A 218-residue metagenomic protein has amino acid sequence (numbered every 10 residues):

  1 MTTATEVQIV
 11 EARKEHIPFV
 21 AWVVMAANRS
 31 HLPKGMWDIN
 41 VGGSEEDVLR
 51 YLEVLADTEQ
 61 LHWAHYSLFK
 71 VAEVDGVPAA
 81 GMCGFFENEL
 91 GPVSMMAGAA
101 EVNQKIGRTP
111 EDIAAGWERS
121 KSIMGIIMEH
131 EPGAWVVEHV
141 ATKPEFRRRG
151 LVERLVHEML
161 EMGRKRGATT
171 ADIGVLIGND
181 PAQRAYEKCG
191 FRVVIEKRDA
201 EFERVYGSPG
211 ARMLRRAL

Functional and structural regions predicted by a protein language model:
Q8-W22, R29-G35, E87: A short beta-loop-alpha structural element at the N-terminal edge of CoA-dependent acyl/N-acetyltransferase catalytic
S30-A56, G98, V102-E111: Conserved GNAT-fold acetyl-CoA-binding loop/helix
G42-F69, E73-V74, K121-I127: Active-site rim helix/loop that mediates acceptor-substrate recognition in acyltransferases
V71, V77-F85, V136, A141: Conserved beta-strand in the GNAT
N88-A134: Conserved acyl-donor/pantetheine-binding loop and adjacent beta-alpha core of acyl/acetyltransferases and related
A134-W135, G163-G174: Conserved GNAT acetyl-CoA-binding A-motif
R148-E161, R184-K188: Conserved acetyl-CoA-binding loop-helix of GNAT-fold acetyltransferases
T169-D172, L176-Q183, C189, D199-L218: C-terminal "cap" of GNAT-fold acetyltransferases
